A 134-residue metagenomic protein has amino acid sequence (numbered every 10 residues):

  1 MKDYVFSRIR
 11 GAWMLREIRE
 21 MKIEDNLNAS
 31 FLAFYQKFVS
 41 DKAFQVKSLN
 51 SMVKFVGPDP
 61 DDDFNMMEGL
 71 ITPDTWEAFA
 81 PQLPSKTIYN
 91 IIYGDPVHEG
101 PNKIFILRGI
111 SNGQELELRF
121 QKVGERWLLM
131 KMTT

Functional and structural regions predicted by a protein language model:
M1, F64-Q114: Surface-exposed, charged secondary-structure patches
M1-D25, G113-T134: Short beta-strand edge/turn micro-motifs at domain boundaries
S7-V46, M52-M67: Surface-exposed beta-loop interaction hotspot
E17-E20, E24, Q36, A43 (+6 more regions): Glutamate identity and glutamate-enriched acidic tracts
